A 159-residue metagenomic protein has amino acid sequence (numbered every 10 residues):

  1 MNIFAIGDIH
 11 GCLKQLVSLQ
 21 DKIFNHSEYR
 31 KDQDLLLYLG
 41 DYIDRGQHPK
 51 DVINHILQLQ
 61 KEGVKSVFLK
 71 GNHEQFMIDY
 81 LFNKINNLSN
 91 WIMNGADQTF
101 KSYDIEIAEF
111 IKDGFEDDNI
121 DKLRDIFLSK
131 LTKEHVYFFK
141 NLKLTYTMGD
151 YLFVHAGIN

Functional and structural regions predicted by a protein language model:
M1-I3, Y146-L152: Beta-strand-turn-beta hairpins that frame and shape the catalytic cleft of phosphate-ester-processing enzymes
M1-N54: N-terminal active-site segment of His-dependent metallophosphoesterases
D8, K143-T145: Short, surface-exposed charged micro-motifs
H10-G11, E74-Q75, I158-N159: Short, solvent-exposed loop/turn segments at secondary-structure junctions
K31-D34, G63-K65, G149: A general structural motif
R45-K143: Active-site neighborhood of divalent metal-dependent phosphoester bond hydrolases
G95, K112, D150, A156-N159: Acidic, glycine-rich loop-and-strand cores that form catalytic or ligand-binding grooves in diverse globular domains
